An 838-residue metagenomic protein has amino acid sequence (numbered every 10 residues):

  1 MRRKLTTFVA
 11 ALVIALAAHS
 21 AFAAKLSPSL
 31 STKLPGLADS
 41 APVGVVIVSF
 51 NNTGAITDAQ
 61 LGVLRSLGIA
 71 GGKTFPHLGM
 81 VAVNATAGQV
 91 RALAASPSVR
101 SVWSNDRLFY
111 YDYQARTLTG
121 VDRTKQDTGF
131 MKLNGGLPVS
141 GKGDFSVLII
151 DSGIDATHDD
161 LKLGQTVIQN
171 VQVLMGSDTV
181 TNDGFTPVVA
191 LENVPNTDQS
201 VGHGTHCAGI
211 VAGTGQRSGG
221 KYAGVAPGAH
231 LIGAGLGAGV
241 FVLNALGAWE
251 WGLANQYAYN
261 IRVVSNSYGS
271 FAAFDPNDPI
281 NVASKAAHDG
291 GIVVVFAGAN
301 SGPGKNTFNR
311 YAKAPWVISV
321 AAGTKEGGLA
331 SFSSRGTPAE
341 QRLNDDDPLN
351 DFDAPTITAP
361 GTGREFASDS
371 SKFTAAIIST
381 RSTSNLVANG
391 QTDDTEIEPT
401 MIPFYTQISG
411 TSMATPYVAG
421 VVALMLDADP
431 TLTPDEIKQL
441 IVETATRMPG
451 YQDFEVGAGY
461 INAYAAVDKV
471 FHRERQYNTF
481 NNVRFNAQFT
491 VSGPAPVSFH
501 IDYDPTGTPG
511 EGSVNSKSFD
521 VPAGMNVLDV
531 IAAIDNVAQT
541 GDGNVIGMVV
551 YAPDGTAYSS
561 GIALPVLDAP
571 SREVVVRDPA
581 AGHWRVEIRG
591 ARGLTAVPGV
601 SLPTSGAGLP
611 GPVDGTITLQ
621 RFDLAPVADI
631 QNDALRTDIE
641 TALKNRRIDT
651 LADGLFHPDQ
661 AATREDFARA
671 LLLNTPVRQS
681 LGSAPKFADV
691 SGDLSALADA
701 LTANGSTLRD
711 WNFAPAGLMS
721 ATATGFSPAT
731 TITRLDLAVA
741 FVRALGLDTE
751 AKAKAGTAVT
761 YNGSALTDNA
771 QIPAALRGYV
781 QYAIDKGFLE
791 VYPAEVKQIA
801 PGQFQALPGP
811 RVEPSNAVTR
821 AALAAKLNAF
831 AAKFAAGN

Functional and structural regions predicted by a protein language model:
A24-P42, K73, N84-R91, Y110-I149 (+5 more regions): N-terminal domain-start motif of subtilase-like serine proteases
K25-P35, D58-T128, L133-G135, K162-L163 (+4 more regions): Autoinhibitory propeptides
I47, G54-A59, T214-S218, A234-W316 (+3 more regions): Substrate-binding/access-modulating region of protease and related hydrolase catalytic domains
F130-L243, Y257-R262, P276, D289 (+6 more regions): Subtilisin-like serine protease catalytic core
A208-V211, I232-G237, T307-R310, G361-V456 (+1 more regions): Hydrolase catalytic cores
I261-S265, E396-S409, D427-N515: C-terminal subdomain of the subtilisin-like protease fold in secreted/lumenal serine endopeptidases
F480, T618-N838: N-terminal propeptides
M548-A557, R577-N632: C-terminal edge strands of extracellular/lumenal beta-sandwich accessory domains
